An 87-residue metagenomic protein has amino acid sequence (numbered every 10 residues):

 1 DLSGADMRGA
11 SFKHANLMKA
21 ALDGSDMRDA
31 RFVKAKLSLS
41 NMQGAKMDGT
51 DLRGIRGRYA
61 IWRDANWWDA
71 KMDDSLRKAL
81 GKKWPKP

Functional and structural regions predicted by a protein language model:
D1-P87: Tandem repeat scaffolds
